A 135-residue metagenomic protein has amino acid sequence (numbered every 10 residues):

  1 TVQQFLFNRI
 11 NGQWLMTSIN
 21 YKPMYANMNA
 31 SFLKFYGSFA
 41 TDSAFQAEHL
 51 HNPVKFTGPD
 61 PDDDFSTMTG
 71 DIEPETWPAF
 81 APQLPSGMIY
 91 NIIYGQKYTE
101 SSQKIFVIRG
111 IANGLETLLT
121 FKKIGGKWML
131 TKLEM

Functional and structural regions predicted by a protein language model:
T1, D60, D64-L115: Surface-exposed, charged secondary-structure patches
V2-N27, G114-M135: Short beta-strand edge/turn micro-motifs at domain boundaries
L6, N27, S31, G37 (+5 more regions): Alpha-helical protein-protein interaction elements
R9, S38-T41, A47, G58 (+5 more regions): Intrinsically disordered, low-complexity regions enriched in small/polar residues
R9-A47, T57-S66: Surface-exposed beta-loop interaction hotspot
